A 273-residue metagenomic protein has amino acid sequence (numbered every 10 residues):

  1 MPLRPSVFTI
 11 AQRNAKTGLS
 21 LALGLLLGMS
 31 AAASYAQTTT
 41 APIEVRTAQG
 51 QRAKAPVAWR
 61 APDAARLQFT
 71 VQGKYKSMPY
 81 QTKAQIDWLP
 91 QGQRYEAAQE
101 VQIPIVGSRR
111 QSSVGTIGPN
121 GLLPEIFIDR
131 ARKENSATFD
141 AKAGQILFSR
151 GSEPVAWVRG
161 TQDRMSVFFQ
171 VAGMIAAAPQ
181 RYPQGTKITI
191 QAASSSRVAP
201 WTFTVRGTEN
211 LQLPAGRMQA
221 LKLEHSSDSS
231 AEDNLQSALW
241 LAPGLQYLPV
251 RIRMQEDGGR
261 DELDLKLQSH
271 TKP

Functional and structural regions predicted by a protein language model:
L3-A22: Bacterial N-terminal signal peptides that target proteins for export
R13, Y35-Q37: Polar/charged alpha-helical tracts
A31-A33: N-terminal signal peptide c-region/cleavage motif recognized by signal peptidases
T38-A143, Y182-P273: Acidic, serine/threonine-rich low-complexity disordered tracts
A143-V171: Acidic/charged, solvent-exposed loop-and-adjacent secondary-structure segments enriched in E/D, K/R, S/T, and G/P
V171-A172, A178: Anionic-ligand-binding alpha/beta catalytic cores of soluble enzymes and soluble regulatory domains that recognize
